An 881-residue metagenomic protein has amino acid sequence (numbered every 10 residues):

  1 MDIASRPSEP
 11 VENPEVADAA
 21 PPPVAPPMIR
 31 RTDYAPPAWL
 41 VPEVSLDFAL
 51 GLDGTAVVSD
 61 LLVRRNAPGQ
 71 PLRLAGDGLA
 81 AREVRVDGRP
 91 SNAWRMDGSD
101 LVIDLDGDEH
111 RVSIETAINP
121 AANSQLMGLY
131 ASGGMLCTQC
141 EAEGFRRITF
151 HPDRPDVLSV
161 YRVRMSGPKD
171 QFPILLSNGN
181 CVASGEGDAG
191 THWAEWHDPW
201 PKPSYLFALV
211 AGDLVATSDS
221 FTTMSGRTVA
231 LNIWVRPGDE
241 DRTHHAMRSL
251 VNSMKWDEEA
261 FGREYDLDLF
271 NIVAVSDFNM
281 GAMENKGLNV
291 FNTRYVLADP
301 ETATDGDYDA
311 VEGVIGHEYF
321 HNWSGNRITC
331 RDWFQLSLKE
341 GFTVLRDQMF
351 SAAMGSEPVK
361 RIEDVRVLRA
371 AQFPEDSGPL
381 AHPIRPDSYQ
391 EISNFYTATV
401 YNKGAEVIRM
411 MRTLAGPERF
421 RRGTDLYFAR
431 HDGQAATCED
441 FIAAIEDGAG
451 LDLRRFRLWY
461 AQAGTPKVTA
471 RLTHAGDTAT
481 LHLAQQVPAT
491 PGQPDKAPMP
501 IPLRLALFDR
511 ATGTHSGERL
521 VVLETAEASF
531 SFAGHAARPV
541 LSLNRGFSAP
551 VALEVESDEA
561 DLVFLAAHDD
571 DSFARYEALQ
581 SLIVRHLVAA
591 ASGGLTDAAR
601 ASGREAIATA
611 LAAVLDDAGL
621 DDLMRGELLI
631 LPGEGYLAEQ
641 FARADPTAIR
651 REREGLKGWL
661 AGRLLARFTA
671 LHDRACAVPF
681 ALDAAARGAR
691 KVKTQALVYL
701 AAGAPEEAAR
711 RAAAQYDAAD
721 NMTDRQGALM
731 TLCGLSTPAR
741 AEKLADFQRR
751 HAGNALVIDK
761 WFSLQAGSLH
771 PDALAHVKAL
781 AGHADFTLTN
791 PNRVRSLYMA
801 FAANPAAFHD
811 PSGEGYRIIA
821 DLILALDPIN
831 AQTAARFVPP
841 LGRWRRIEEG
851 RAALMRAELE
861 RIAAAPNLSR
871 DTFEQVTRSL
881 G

Functional and structural regions predicted by a protein language model:
M1-A56, L126, Y130-Q139, R146 (+2 more regions): N-terminal, polar/Ser/Thr-rich
I3, N66-S132, D153, D188-A189 (+1 more regions): A surface-exposed beta-strand-loop module
V58-L79, F150-D153, S159-P168, E439 (+1 more regions): Surface-exposed beta-strand/loop patches in extracellular or lumenal glycoproteins
V58-V63, G76, D108-N123, Y161-K169 (+4 more regions): Short, hydrophobic/aromatic-enriched beta-strand segments in well-ordered soluble domains
Q70, A80-V86, D452-R455, A463-N544 (+3 more regions): Beta-strand-rich binding/interaction modules
E115-S218, F456, D571-R575: Extended, low-hydrophobicity, Ser/Thr/Pro/Gly-biased non-transmembrane segments
W196, M224-G476, T480-L483: Hydrophobic alpha-helical and helix-loop surface patches within well-folded domains that function as non-catalytic
A370, T397, A533-G881: Long, ordered, helix-rich scaffold segments
